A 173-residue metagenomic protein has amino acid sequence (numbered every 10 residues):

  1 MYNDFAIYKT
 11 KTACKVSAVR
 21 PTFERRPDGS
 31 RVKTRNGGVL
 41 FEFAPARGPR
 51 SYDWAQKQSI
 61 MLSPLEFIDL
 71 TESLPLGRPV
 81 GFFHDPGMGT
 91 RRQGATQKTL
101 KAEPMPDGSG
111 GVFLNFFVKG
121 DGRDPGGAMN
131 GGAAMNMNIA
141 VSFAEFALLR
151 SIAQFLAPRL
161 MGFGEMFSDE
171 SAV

Functional and structural regions predicted by a protein language model:
M1, D53-W54: A structural motif
D4, K9-E24: N-terminal intrinsically disordered, cationic/polar leader segments that include organellar targeting peptides
D28-P49, V112-N115: A short, structured beta-strand/loop element
S30-R35, I60-M61, P106, A134-F146: Short, low-complexity cationic-aromatic patches
V39, G81-V118, G122-P125: Intrinsic, low-complexity N-terminal interaction/targeting segments
R47-S51, Q58-P79: Compact, well-ordered interaction domains used in eukaryotic information-processing assemblies
L76-R91, L160-V173: Short glycine-rich, low-complexity/disordered patches
G120-V173: Mixed-charge, glycine-accented linear interaction segment located at domain edges/termini
